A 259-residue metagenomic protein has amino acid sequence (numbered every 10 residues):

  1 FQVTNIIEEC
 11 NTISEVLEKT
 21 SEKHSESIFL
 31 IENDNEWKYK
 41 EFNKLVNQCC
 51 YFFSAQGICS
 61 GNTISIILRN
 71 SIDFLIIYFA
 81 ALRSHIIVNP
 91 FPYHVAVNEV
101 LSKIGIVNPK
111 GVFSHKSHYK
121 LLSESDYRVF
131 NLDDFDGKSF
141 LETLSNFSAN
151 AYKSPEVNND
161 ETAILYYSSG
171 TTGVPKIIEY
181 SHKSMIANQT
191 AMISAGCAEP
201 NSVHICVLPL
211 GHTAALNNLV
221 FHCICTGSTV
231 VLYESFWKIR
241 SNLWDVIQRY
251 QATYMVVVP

Functional and structural regions predicted by a protein language model:
F1-W37, E41-Q56, S60, S84 (+2 more regions): N-lobe entry segment of adenylate-forming
E8, S25-E26, F147-Y167, V174 (+1 more regions): Conserved pre-ATP/AMP-binding loop-to-beta segment of ANL
N35, C49-V95, P209: Conserved AMP-binding/adenylate-forming
K38-K40, A163-T190: Conserved AMP-binding A3 loop
F79-I86, I106, H212, F221-C225: Short hydrophobic alpha-helices that are characteristic scaffold elements of the AMP-binding
V97, S117, D126-F135, E234-P259: Conserved adenylate-forming
S117-N159, V174: ANL superfamily adenylate-forming
I186-V203, T213-Y254: Conserved AMP-binding/adenylation subdomain of ANL enzymes
